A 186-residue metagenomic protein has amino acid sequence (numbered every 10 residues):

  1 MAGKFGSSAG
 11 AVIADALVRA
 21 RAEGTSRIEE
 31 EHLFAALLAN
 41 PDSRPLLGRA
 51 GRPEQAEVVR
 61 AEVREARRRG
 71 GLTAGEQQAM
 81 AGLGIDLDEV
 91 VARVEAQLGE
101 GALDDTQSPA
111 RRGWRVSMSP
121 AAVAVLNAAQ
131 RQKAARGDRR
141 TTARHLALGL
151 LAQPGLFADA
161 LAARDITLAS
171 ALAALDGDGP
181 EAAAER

Functional and structural regions predicted by a protein language model:
M1-R186: Histone-fold recognition with a strong bias for associated Lys/Arg-rich disordered tails
